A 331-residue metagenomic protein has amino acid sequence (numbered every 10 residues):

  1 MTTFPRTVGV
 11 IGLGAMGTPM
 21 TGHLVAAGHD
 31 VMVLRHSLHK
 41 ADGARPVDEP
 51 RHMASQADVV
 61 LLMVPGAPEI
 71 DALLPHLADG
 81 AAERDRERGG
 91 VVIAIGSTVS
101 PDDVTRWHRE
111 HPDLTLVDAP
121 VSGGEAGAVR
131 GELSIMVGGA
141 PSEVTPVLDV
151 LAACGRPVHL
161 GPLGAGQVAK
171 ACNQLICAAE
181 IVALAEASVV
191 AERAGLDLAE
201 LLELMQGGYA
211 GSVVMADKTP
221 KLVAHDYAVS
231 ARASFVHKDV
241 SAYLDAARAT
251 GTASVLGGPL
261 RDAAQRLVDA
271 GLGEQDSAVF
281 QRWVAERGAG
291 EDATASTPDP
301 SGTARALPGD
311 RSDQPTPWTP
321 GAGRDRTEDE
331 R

Functional and structural regions predicted by a protein language model:
M1-L61, E125, A153, V158: NAD(P)+-binding Rossmann beta1-loop-alpha1 motif at the extreme N-terminus of oxidoreductases
M20-L24, W107, V190: Hydrophobic residues within alpha-helices that form the first helical element adjacent to the glycine-rich loop
E49-L114: Rossmann-fold NAD(P) dinucleotide-binding segment
G96-Q174: Rossmann-fold dinucleotide-binding core
I135-V137, V158, L163-A194, M205-D217 (+1 more regions): Active-site-proximal catalytic alpha-helix in oxidoreductases
L163, G211, D217-S277, W283: Interdomain hinge/lid region at the active-site interface of Rossmann-like NAD(P)-dependent oxidoreductases
G271-R331: NAD(P)-dependent dehydrogenase/reductase Rossmann-like domain
